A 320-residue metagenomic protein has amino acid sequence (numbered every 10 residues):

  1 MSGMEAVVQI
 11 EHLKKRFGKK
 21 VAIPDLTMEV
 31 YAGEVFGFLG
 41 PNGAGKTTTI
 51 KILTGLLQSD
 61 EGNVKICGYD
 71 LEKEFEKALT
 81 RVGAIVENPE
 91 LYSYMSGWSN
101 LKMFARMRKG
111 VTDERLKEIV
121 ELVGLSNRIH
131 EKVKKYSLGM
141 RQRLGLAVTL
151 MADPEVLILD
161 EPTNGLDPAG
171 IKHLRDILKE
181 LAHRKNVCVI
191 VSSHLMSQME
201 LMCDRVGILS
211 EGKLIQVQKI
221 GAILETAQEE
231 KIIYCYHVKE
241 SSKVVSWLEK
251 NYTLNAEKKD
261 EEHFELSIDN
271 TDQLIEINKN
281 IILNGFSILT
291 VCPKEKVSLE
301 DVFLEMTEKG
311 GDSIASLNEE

Functional and structural regions predicted by a protein language model:
M1-K14, K309-E320: ABC-family P-loop ATPase nucleotide-binding domain
E5-V8, K15-V191, M196-S210, L214-Q216: ABC transporter nucleotide-binding domains
Y69-E72, G110, L214, V238-K239 (+2 more regions): Short, surface-exposed acidic/glycine-rich loop or hinge patches that mediate macromolecular interfaces
S96, K219, E295-S298: Short loop/turn segments at beta->alpha junctions
V111, S126, L254-N255, S287: Short coil/loop linkers at secondary-structure junctions
K135, H263-F264, K296-V297: Positions that flank functional sites
D176-S267: ABC transporter nucleotide-binding domain
D269-E320: C-terminal coupling/interaction segments
